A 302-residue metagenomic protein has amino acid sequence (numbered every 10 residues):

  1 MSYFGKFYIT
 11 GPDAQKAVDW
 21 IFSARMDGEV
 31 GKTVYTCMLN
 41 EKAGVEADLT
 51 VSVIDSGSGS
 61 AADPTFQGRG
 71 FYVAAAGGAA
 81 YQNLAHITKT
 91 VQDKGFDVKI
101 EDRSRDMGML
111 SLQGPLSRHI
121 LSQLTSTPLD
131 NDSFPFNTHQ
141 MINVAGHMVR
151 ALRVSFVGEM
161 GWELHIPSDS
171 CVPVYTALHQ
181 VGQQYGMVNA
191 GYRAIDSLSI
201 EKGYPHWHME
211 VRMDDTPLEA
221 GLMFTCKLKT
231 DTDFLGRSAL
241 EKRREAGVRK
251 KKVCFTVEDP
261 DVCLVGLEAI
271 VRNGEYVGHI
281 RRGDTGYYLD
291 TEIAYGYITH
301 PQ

Functional and structural regions predicted by a protein language model:
M1-T36, G44-E46: Acidic, proline/glycine-enriched N-terminal capping motif
Y3-T10, N40, V51, Y72-A76: Short secondary-structure transition/capping motifs
T10, L39-E41, E258, V271: A generic structural motif
T33-P64: Aromatic/His-enriched, Gly/Pro-containing loop or helix-boundary segments that lie immediately adjacent to catalytic
S52-Q302: Conserved, structured C-terminal
